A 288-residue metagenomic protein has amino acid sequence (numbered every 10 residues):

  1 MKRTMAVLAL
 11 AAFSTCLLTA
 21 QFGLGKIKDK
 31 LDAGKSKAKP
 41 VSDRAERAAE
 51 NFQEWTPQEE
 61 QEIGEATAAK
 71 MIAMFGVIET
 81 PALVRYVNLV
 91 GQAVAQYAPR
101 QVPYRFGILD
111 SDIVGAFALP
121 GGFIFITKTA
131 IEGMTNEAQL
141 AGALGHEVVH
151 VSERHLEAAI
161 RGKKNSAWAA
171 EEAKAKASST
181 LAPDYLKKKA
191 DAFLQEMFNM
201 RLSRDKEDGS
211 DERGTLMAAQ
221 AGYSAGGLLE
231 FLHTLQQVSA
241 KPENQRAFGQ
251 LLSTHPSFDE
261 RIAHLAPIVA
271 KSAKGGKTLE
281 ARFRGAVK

Functional and structural regions predicted by a protein language model:
M1-T4: Positively charged n-region of N-terminal signal peptides that target proteins for export
V7-C16: Bacterial N-terminal signal peptides
Q21-K288: A Zn2+-metalloprotease active-site environment signal
